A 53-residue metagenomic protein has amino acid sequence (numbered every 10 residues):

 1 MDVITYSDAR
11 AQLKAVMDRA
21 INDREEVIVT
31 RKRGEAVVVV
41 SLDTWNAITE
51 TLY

Functional and structural regions predicted by a protein language model:
M1, R24: Short coil/loop residues immediately preceding or within conserved phosphate-binding loops of NTP-utilizing enzyme
D2, Y6, E50-T51: Alpha-helix initiation/capping motif
Y6-N22: The conserved cystathionine-beta-synthase
V27-Y53: Short, charge-rich, low-complexity interaction segments located in flexible loops at or near secondary-structure
